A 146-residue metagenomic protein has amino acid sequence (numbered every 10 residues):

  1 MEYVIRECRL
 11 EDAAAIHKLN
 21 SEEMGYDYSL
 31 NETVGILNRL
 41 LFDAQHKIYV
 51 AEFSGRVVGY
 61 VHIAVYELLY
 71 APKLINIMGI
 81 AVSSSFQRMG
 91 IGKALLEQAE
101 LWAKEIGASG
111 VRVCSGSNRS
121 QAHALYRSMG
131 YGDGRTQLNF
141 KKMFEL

Functional and structural regions predicted by a protein language model:
Y3, E7-E11, H17-K73, M78 (+2 more regions): Acetyl-CoA-dependent GNAT
H46, R135-N139: Short hydrophobic/aromatic beta-strand or adjacent loop that forms the aromatic wall/cage of a ligand/substrate-binding
K73, M89, E105-S109: Short coil/turn segments at alpha/beta junctions that flank glycine-rich nucleotide-binding fingerprints
I80-Q87: A short, internal acetyl-CoA/4′-phosphopantetheine-binding micro-motif in the GNAT/acyltransferase core
R88-L101, S128: Conserved acetyl-CoA-binding loop-helix of GNAT-fold acetyltransferases
K93, E105, S117-T136: Conserved active-site alpha-helix within GNAT-family acetyltransferase domains
L96, A103-S115: Conserved GNAT acetyl-CoA-binding A-motif
L138-L146: Terminal substrate-recognition subdomain of acyl/acetyltransferases
